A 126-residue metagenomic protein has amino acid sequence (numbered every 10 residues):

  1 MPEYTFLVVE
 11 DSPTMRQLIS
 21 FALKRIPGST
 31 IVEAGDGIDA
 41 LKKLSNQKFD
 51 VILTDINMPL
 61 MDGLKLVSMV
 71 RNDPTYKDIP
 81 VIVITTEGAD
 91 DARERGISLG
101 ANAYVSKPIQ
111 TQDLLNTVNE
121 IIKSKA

Functional and structural regions predicted by a protein language model:
P13-V32: Two-component/phosphorelay signaling modules centered on CheY-like receiver
E33-V51: Acidic, metal-coordinating helix/loop segments flanking the phosphotransfer/catalytic sites of two-component signaling
L53-D55: Active-site T/S-Asp motif of two-component receiver
M58: Receiver (REC) domain active-site loop signature in two-component systems and cognate sites in sensor histidine kinases
I109-V118: C-terminal output helix
